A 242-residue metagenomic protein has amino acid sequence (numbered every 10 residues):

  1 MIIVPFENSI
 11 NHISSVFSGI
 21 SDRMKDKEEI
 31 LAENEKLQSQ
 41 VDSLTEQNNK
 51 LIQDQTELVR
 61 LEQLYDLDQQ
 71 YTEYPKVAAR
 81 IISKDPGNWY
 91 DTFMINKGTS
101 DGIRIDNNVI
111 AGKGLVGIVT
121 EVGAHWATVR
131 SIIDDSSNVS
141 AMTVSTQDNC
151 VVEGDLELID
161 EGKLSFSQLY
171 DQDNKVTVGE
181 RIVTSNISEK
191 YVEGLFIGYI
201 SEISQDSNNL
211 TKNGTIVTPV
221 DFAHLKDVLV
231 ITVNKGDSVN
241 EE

Functional and structural regions predicted by a protein language model:
M1-S15, E28-E29, T45, K50 (+1 more regions): A secondary-structure micro-motif
S15-D22: Amphipathic alpha-helical polymerization modules
R23, I30-E33, Q40, Q47: Amphipathic alpha-helical coiled-coil segments and their boundaries
